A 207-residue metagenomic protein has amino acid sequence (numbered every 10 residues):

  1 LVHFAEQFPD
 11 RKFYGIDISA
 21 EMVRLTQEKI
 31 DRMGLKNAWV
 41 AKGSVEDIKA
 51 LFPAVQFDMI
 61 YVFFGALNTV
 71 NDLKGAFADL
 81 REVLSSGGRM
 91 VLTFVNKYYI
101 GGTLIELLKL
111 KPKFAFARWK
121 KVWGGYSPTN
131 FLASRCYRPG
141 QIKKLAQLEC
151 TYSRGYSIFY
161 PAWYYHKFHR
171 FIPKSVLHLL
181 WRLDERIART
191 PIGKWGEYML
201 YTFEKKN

Functional and structural regions predicted by a protein language model:
L1-I48: Class I SAM-dependent methyltransferase SAM/SAH-binding core
A50-I60: A short acidic, Gly/Pro-enriched loop at the edge of an enzyme's catalytic core that lines a small-molecule cofactor
P53, G102-E106, W163-F168: Short aromatic-enriched loop/helix-cap "lid" or pocket-rim segments at secondary-structure transitions that line
D58-L73: A short SAM/SAH-binding and catalytic strip from SAM-dependent methyltransferases
K74-R89: A short glycine-rich, Lys/Arg-flanked "PGG" loop and its adjoining helix->strand segment in the class I
R89-W119: Conserved class I S-adenosyl-L-methionine
F94, K121-Q141: Acceptor-substrate binding/catalytic loop of class I
G140, K144, Y152-N207: A C-terminal cap/extension of S-adenosyl-L-methionine-dependent methyltransferases that defines the acceptor-substrate
